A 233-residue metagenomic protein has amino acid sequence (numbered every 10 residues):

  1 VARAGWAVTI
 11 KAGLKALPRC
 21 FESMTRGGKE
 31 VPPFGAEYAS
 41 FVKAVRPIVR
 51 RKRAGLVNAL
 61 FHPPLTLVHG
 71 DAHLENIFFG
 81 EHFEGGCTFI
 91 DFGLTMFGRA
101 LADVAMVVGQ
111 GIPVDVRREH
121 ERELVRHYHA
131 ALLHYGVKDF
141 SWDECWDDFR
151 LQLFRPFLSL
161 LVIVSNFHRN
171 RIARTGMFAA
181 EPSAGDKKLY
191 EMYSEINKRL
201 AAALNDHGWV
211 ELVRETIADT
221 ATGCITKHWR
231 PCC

Functional and structural regions predicted by a protein language model:
V1-H69, G80-F83, M192-E195, H207-G208 (+1 more regions): ATP-dependent phospho-/nucleotidyl transfer catalytic cores
V1-S23, A100-L101, I112, V116 (+2 more regions): Conserved ATP-binding subdomain of kinase catalytic cores across diverse folds
F61, T66, H73-Q110, V114: Catalytic activation segment of kinase domains across protein kinase-like and atypical kinase folds
V68-D71, Y128: Structural hydrophobic-scaffold residues in regular secondary structure
L74, E84-C87, W146, R150-S159: Active-site lining segments that contact anionic ligands and/or coordinate catalytic metals
L94-V137, L153-P182, E191-R199: Active-site activation/catalytic loop segments of kinase-like enzymes and analogous catalytic loops in related
L124, C145-W146: Short amphipathic alpha-helical segments embedded in low-complexity Lys/Glu-rich regions
F140, W146-D147, S159-C233: Helical subdomain adjoining the active site within ATP-dependent kinase catalytic cores
